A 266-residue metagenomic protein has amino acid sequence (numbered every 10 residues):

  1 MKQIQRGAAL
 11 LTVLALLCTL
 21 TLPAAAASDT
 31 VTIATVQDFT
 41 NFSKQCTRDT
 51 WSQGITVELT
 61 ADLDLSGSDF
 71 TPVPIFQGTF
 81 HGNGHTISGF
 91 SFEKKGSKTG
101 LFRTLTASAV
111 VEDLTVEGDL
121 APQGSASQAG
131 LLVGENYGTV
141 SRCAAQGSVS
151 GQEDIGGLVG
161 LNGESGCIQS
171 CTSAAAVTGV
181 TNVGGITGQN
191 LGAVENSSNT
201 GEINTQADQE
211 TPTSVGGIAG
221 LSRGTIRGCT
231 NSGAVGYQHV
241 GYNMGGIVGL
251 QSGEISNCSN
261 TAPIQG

Functional and structural regions predicted by a protein language model:
M1-K2, L16, C143, C171: Short secondary-structure boundary micro-motifs
M1-L11: Bacterial N-terminal signal peptides that target proteins for export
K2-I4, C18, K44: A generic local structural motif
L10-T19: Bacterial N-terminal signal peptides
A25-G266: Surface-exposed repetitive/solenoidal architectures
